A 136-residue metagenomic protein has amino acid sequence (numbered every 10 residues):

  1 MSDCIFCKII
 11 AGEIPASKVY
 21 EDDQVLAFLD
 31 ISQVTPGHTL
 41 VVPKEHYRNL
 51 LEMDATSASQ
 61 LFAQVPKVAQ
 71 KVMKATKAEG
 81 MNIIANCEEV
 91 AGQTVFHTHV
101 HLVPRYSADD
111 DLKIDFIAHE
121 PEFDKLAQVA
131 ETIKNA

Functional and structural regions predicted by a protein language model:
M1-A136: HIT superfamily nucleotide-processing domains
